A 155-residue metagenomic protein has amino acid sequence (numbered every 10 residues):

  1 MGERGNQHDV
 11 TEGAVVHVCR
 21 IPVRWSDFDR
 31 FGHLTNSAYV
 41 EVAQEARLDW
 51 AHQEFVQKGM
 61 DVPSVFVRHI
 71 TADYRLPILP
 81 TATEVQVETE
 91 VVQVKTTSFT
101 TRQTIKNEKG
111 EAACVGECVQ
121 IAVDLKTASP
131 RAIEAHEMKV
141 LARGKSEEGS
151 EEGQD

Functional and structural regions predicted by a protein language model:
M1-E88, V92-D155: Terminal targeting signals and extreme-terminal segments of soluble enzymes
